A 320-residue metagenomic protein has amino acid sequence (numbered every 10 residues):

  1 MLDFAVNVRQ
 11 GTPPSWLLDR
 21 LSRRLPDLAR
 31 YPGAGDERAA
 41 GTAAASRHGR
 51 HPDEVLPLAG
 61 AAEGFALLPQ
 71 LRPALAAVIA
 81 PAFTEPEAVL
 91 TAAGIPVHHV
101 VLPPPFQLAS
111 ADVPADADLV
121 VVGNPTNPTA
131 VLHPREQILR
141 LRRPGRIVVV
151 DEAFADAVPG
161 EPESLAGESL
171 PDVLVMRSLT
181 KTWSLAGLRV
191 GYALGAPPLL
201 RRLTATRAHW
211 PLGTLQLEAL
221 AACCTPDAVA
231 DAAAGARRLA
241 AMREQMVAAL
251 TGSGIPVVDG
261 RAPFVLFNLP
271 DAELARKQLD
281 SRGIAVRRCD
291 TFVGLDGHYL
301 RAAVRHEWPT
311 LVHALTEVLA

Functional and structural regions predicted by a protein language model:
M1-P32, S46, D116: N-terminal "arm"/small-domain region of PLP-dependent enzymes with the aminotransferase-like
A5, L266-D271, R282-A320: Conserved PLP-binding active-site segment of the aspartate aminotransferase-like
P13-P14, G35-R38, D172-L250, I255-V257: PLP-dependent aminotransferase class I/II
E37-A40, H51-A76, G191: Conserved beta-loop-alpha segment that forms the PLP phosphate-binding cup at the N-terminus of a helix
P69-T91, P96-H98, P103: Conserved PLP-anchoring active-site segment centered on the Schiff-base-forming lysine
H98, L102-P159: Active-site phosphate-binding strand-loop segment of PLP-dependent enzymes
L239-A240, T251-R282: Conserved PLP-binding catalytic core of the aspartate aminotransferase-like
